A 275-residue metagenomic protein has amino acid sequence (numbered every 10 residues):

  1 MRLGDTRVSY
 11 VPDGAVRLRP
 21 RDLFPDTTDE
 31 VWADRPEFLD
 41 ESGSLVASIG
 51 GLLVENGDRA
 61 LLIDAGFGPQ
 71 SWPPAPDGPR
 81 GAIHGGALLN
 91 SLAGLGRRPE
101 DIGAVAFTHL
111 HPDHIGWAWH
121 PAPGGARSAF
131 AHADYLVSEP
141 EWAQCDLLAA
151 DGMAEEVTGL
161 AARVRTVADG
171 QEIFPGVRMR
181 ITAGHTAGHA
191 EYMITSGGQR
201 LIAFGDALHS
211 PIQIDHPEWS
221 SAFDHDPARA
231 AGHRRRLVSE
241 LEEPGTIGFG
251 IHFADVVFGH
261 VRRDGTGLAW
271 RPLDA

Functional and structural regions predicted by a protein language model:
M1-G94, E191-S210: Conserved beta-strand hairpin/beta-sheet module of binuclear metal-dependent hydrolase folds, prominently
L3, R80-R97, D101-G103, H120 (+3 more regions): Metallo-beta-lactamase
D13-A15, A65-G68, L110, P140-E141 (+3 more regions): Active-site metal-binding loops of divalent metal-dependent hydrolases
E37-S42, P123-G124, R180: Short, P/G- and charge-enriched loop/turn segments at secondary-structure junctions
L61-I63, A106, Y135, L201-A203 (+1 more regions): Residue-level marker for buried hydrophobic side chains located in beta-strands that build the well-ordered beta-sheet
P79-N90, G198-A275: Cap/insert and terminal regions of metallo-dependent hydrolase folds
I102-D113: Metallo-beta-lactamase
I115-G125, H260-V261: Metal-dependent catalytic neighborhoods of phosphoester/phosphodiester hydrolases
